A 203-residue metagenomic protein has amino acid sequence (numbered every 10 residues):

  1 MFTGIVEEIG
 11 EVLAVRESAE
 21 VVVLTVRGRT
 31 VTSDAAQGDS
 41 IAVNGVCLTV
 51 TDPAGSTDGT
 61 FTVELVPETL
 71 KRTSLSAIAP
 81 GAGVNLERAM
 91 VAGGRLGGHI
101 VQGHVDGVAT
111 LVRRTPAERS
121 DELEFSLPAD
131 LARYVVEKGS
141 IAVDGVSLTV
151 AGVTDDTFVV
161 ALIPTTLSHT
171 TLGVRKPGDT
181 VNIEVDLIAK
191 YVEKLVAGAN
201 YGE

Functional and structural regions predicted by a protein language model:
M1-E203: Conserved loop->alpha-helix
